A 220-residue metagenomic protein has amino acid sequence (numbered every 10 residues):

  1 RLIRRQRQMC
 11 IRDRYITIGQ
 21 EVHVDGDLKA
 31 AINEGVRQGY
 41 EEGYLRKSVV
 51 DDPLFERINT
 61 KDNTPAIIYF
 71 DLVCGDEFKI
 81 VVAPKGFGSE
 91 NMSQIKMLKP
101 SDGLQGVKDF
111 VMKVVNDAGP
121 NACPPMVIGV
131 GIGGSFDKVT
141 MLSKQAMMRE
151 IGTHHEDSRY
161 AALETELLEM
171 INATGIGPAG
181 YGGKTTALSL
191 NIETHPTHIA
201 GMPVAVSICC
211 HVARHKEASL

Functional and structural regions predicted by a protein language model:
R1-R7, I11: Single conserved hydrophobic/aromatic residue that forms the stacking wall/gate of nucleotide- or nucleobase-binding
R4-R5, N59-D62, D71-D76, A118-P124 (+2 more regions): Solvent-exposed alpha-helices and their adjacent loops that cap or buttress functional pockets in soluble metabolic
M9-C10, I192-M202, I208-R214: Active-site loops and adjacent core secondary-structure elements that bind or stabilize anionic groups
D13-V73: A generic, well-ordered mixed alpha/beta core segment in the N-terminal half of proteins
I16-I18, G26-D27, S93-I95, D137-K144 (+2 more regions): Short acidic, glycine/serine/threonine-rich loops at helix termini
I32-K47, L72, V111-A122, M147 (+5 more regions): Structural signal for hydrophobic packing residues in well-ordered secondary-structure cores of soluble enzyme domains
G43-F70, E156-T194: A structural-propensity feature for long, helix-poor, extended segments
E77-T153: Conserved mixed alpha/beta catalytic, RNA-binding, or beta-rich assembly cores of soluble enzyme, regulatory
